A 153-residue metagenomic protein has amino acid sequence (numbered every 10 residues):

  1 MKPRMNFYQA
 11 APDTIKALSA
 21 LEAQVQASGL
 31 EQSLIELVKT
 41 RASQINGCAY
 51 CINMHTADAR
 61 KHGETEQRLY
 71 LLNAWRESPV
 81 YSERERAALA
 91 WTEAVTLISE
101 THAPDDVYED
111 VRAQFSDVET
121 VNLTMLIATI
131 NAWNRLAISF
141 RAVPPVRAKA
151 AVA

Functional and structural regions predicted by a protein language model:
M1-A153: Hydrophobic alpha-helical segments
